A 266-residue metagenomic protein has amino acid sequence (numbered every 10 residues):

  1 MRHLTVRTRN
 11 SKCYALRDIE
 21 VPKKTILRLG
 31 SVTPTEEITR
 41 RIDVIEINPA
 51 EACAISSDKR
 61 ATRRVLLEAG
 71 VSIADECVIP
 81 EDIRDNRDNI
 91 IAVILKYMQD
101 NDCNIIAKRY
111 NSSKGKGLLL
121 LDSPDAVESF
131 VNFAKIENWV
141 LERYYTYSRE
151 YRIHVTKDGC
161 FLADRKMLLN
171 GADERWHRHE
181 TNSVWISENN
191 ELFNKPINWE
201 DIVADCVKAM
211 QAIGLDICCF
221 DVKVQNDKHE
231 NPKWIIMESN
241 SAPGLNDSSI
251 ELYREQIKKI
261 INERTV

Functional and structural regions predicted by a protein language model:
M1-K96: Conserved N-proximal alpha/beta basic substrate-recognition cap immediately N-terminal to, or forming the N-lobe
G30, C77, Y110, Y144-Y145 (+4 more regions): Anionic group-transfer/hydrolysis microenvironments
V32-E37, V127-E128, S148-E150: Short, well-ordered alpha-helical microsegments
T62, I105-S129, E150: Glycine-rich phosphate-binding loop of ATP-grasp-fold ATP-dependent ligases
D75-P80, M98-C103, C218-P232, L252-R254 (+1 more regions): Catalytic phosphate/metal-binding cores of nucleic-acid and nucleotide-processing enzymes, i.e., regions that mediate
I79, L118-S123, V155-T156, M237: Short beta-strand-to-turn element immediately C-terminal to the catalytic PLP-Schiff-base lysine in fold type I
I105, F161-L162, C218, K233-E238: Protein kinase-like catalytic core scaffold
P124-D125, I136, V140-K208, A212 (+2 more regions): ATP-dependent carboxylate/phosphate-activation module, predominantly the ATP-grasp catalytic core and closely related
